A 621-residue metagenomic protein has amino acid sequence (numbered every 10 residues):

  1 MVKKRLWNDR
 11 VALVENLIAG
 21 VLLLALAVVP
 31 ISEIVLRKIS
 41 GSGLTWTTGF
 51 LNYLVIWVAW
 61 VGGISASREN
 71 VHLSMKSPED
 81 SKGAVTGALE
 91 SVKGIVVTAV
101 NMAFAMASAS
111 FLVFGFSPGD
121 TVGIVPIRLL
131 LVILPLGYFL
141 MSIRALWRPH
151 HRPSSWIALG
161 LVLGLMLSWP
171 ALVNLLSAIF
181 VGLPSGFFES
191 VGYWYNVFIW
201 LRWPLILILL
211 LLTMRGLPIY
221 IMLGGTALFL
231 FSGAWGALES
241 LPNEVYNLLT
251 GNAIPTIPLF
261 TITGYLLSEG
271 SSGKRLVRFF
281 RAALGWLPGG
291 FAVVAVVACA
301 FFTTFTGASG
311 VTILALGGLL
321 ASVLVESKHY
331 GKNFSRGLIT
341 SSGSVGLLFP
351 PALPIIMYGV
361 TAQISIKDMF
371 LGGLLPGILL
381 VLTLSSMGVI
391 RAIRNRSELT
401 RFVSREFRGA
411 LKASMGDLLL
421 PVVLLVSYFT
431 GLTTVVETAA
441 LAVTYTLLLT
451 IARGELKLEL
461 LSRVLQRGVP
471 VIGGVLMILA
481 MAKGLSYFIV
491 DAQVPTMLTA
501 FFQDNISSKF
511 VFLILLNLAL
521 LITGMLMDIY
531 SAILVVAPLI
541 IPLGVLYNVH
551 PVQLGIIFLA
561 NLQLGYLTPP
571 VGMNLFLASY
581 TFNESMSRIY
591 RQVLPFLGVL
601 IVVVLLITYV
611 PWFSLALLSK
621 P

Functional and structural regions predicted by a protein language model:
M1-S185: Alpha-helical transmembrane segments and membrane-interface helix-loop junctions in multi-pass membrane proteins
G119, S154-P621: Alpha-helical transmembrane segments of multi-pass membrane transport proteins
